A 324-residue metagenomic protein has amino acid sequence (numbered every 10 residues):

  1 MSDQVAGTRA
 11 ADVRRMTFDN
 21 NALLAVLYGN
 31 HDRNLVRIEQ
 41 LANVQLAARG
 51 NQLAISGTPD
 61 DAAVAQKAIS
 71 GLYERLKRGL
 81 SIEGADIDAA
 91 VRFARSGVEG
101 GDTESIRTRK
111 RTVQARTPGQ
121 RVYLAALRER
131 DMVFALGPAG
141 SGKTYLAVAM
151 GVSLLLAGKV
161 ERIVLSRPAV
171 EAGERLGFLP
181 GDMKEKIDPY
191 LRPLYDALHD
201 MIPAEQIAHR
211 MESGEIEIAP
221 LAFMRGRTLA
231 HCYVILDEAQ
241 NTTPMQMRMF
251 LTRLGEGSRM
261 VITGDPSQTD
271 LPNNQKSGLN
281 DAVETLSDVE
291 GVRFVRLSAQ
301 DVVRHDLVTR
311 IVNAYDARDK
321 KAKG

Functional and structural regions predicted by a protein language model:
M1-R9, K321-G324: Acidic, low-complexity intrinsically disordered tails
A6-A25: Short glycine-/aliphatic-rich beta-strand segments at the starts of folded cytosolic domains
R15, Y28, A48-R49: A positional/architectural concept
L23-Q40: Short amphipathic alpha-helix segments
Q40-A47: A short, structured beta-strand/loop element
A47-G100: Interdomain "pre-motor" coupling segment immediately N-terminal to P-loop NTPase/helicase cores
Q52, K110-P118, A125-L236, Q240-G324: Conserved helicase motor core of SF1/SF2 NTP-dependent helicases
G101-T112: Conserved adenine-nucleotide phosphate-binding loops and their immediately adjacent elements
